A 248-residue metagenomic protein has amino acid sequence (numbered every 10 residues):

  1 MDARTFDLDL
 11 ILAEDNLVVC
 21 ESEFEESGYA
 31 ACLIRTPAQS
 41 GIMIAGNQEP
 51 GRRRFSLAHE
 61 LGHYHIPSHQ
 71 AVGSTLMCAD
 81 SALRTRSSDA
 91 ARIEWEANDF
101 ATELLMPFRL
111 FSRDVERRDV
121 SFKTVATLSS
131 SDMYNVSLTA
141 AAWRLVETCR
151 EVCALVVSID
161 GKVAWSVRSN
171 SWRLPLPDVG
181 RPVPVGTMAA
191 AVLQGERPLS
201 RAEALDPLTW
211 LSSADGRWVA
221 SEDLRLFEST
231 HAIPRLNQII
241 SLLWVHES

Functional and structural regions predicted by a protein language model:
M1-S248: Active-site hotspot residues in diverse enzymes, especially metal/ion-binding acidic/histidine motifs
